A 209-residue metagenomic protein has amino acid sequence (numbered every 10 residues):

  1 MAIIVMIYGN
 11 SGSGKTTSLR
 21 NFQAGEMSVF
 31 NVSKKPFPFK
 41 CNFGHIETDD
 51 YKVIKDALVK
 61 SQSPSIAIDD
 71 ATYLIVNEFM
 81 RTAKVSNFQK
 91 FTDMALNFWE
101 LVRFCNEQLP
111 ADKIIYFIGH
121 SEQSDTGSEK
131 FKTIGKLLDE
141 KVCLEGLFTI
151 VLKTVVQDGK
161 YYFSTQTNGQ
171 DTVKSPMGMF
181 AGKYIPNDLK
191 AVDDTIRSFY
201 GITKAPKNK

Functional and structural regions predicted by a protein language model:
M1-I68, T72-Y73, N77: Conserved P-loop
S18-R20, A57, E107-Q108, K141-E145 (+1 more regions): A general structural signal for short secondary-structure junctions and capping/turn motifs
A24, S33-F37, A71-Y73, S121-D125 (+2 more regions): Conserved nucleotide-binding/hydrolysis micro-motifs of P-loop NTPases
M27-V29, I115, V151-K153: Short, well-ordered beta-strand core segments
C41-G44, A111, L147-F148: A short helix-to-beta-strand connector/capping loop
P64, K113-I114, E145, T149: Conserved acidic residues
D70-C143: P-loop NTPase motor core
S124-K209: Conserved GTP-binding G-domain of TRAFAC-class P-loop NTPases and closely related GTPase folds
